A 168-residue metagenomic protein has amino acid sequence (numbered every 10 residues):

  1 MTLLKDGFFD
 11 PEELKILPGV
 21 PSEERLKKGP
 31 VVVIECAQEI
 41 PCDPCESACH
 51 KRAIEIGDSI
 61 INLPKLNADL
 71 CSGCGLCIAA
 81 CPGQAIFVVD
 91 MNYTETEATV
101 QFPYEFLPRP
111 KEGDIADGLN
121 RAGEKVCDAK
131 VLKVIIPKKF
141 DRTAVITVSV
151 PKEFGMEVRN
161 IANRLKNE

Functional and structural regions predicted by a protein language model:
G19-P41, I54-G73, D90-E105: Ferredoxin-like iron-sulfur electron-transfer modules
I40-R52, D69-Q84: Local cysteine-cluster metal-coordination motifs and their immediate loop/turn environment, predominantly Fe-S cluster
A85, N120-K125: Short, charged beta-turn/beta-strand-edge "cap" motif at the junction between a beta-strand and an adjacent loop
R109-K111: Short, well-ordered loop/turn sites that connect or cap secondary structure elements
E124-K138: Short beta-strand-centered aromatic/proline hotspots
I136-V150: Short, solvent-exposed secondary-structure boundary/capping segments
N160-E168: Intrinsically disordered, low-complexity, charged/polar segments
